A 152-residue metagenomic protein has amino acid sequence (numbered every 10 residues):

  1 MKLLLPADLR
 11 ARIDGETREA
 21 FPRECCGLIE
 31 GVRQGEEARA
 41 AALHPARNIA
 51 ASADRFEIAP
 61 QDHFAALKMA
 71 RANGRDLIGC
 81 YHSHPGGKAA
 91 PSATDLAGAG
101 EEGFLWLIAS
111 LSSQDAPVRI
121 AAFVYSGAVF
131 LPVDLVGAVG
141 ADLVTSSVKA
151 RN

Functional and structural regions predicted by a protein language model:
M1-L77, G86-N152: Conserved beta-strand-loop surface patch within small alpha/beta domains used for substrate/adaptor or ligand engagement
S83: Short, well-ordered beta-to-alpha junction loops that form the rim of enzyme active sites and present histidine/acidic
